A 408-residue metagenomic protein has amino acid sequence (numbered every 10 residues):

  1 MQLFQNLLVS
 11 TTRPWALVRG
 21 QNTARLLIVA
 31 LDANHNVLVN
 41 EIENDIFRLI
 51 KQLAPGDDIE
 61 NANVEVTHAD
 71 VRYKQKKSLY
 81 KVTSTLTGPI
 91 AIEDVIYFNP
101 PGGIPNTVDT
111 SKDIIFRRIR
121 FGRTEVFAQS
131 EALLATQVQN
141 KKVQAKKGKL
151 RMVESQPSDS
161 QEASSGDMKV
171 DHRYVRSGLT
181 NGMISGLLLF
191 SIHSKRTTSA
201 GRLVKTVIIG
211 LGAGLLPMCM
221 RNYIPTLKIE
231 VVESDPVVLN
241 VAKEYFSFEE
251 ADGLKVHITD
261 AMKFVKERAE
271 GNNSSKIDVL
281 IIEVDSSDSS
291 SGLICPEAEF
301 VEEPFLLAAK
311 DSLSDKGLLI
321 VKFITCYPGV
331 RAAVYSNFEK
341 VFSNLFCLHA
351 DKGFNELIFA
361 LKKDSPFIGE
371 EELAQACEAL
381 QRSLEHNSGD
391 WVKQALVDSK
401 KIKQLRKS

Functional and structural regions predicted by a protein language model:
L3-K81, T85-G88, I96, V108-T110 (+7 more regions): The AdoMet/dcAdoMet-binding core of the Class I SAM-like
S10, I119, I358-A360: Short beta-strand element of the conserved SAM-dependent methyltransferase core
P89, F116-R118, L357: A residue-level signal for beta-strand positions that form part of recognition/binding surfaces within mature
E93, R120, I184: Residues in well-ordered beta-strands of folded domains
D94, T325-S408: Class I S-adenosyl-L-methionine
P100-G102, V126-S130, I368: Short, solvent-exposed loop/turn elements at domain surfaces
R118-L134: A short, structured beta-strand/loop element
